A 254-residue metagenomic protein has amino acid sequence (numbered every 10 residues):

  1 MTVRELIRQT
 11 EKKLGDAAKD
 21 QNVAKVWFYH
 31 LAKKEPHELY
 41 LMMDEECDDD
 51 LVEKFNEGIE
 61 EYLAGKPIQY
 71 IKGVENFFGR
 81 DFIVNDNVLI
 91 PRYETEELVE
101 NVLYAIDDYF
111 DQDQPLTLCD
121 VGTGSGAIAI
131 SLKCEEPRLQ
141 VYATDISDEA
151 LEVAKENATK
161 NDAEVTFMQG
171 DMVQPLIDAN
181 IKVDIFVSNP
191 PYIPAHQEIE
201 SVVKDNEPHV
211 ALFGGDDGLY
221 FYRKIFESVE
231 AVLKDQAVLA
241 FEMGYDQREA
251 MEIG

Functional and structural regions predicted by a protein language model:
M1-K72: N-terminal auxiliary segments of SAM/dcSAM-dependent transferases
I7, A24-K25, F55, I68 (+8 more regions): A general structural signal for well-ordered alpha-helical segments in protein cores
Q9, V26, K54-E57, E97 (+5 more regions): Alpha-helical elements of Rossmann-like donor-binding domains used by nucleotide-donor carbohydrate transfer enzymes
A17-Q21, F110-P115, N180, K234-D235: Short helix-terminating capping/connector loops at secondary-structure junctions
K25-Y29, E60, E100, I130 (+2 more regions): Generic alpha-helical structural context detector
E35, M43, A64-I68, G73 (+6 more regions): Glycine-rich, flexible loop/turn motifs
N56-P137, S147-V153, Q169: SAM-dependent Rossmann-like transferase core, predominantly class I methyltransferases with a strong bias toward
R138-L139, T144-G254: S-adenosylmethionine
